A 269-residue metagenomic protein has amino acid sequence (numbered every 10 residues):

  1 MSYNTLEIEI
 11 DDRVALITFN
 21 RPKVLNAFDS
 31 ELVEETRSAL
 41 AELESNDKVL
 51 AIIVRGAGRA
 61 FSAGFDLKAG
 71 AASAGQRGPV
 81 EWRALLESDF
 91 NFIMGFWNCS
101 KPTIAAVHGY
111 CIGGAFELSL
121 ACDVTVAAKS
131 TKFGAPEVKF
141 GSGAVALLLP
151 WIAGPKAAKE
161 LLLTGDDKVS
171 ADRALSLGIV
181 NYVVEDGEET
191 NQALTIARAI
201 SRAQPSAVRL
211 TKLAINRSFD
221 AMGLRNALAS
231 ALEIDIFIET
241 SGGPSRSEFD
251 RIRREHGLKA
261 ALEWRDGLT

Functional and structural regions predicted by a protein language model:
M1-A57: Conserved CoA-thioester-binding segment of acyl-CoA-metabolizing enzymes
M1-D11, G165-A171, N191, T195-R198 (+1 more regions): C-terminal alpha-helix plus adjacent terminal tail
I17, R21, E35-T36, V54 (+5 more regions): Terminal peptide-recognition signature
V24, F28, A74-R77, V169 (+1 more regions): Ligand-binding pocket scaffold of soluble enzyme catalytic domains
E31-E35, S88, G95, Q192 (+2 more regions): Charged catalytic carboxylate motif
K48, G56-G95, C111, H256: Glycine- (often His-adjacent) and acidic-residue-rich active-site loop that binds/positions the CoA thioester
M94-P205: Crotonase-fold acyl-CoA enzyme core
